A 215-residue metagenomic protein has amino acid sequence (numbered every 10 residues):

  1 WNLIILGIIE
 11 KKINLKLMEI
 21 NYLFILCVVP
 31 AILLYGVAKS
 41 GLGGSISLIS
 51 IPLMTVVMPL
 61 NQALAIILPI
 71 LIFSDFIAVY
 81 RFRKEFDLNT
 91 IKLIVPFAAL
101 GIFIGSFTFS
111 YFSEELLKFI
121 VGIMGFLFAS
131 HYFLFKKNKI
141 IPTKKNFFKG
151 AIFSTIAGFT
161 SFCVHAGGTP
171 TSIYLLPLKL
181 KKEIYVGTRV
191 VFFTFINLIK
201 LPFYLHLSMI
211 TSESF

Functional and structural regions predicted by a protein language model:
L3-L6, L15: Short hydrophobic targeting helices and cationic amphipathic motifs that mediate membrane/organellar targeting
K12-P30: Membrane-interfacial amphipathic/re-entrant helices at transmembrane-helix boundaries
M18-I20, Y111-K118, E213-F215: Interfacial loop-to-helix junctions that mark the boundaries of transmembrane helices in multi-pass membrane
L26-K92, F153-S154, G158, G168-F215: Small-residue-rich hydrophobic segments that form or flank transmembrane alpha-helices in multi-pass membrane proteins
D75-E85, I120-N146: Transmembrane helix exit motif
A78, G105, F109, A129-Y132 (+3 more regions): Structural signal for membrane-spanning alpha-helices in multi-pass inner-membrane proteins, emphasizing helix cores
A98, I102-S106, S110, E114-L134: Selective transmembrane alpha-helices of multi-pass membrane proteins
